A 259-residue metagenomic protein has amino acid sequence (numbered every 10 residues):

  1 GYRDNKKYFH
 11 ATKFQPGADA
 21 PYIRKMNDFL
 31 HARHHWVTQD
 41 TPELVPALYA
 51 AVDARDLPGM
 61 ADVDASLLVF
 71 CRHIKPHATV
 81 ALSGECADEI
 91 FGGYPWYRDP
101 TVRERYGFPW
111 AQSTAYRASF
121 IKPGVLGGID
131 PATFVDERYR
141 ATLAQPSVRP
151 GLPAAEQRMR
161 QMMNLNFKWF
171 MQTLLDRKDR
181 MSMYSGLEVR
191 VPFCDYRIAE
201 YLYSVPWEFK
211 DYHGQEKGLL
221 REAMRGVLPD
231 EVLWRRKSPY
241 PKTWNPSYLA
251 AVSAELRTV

Functional and structural regions predicted by a protein language model:
G1-N5, A81-I90, R190: A phosphate-binding catalytic loop at a beta-strand-loop-alpha-helix junction that coordinates phosphoryl groups
D4, F14-A54, D136-R149: A conserved beta-strand->alpha-helix junction
D4-T12, T101: Short beta-alpha connecting loops at secondary-structure transitions that line or flank enzyme active sites
A18, D62-V69, L219: Short, conserved clusters of charged catalytic residues that mark active-site and nucleotide-handling motifs
E43-A47, E89-G93, R98, P241: Short catalytic/ligand-binding loop motif for oxyanion handling, primarily in non-cytosolic enzymes, centered on
V63, V80-L82, S113-V259: Adenosyl-5′-phosphate
R72-P76, G84: Active-site nucleotide-sugar/metal-binding loop of Leloir-type enzymes
F91-R117: A mobile, often basic/glycine-rich helix-loop segment that functions as the active-site lid/recognition loop
